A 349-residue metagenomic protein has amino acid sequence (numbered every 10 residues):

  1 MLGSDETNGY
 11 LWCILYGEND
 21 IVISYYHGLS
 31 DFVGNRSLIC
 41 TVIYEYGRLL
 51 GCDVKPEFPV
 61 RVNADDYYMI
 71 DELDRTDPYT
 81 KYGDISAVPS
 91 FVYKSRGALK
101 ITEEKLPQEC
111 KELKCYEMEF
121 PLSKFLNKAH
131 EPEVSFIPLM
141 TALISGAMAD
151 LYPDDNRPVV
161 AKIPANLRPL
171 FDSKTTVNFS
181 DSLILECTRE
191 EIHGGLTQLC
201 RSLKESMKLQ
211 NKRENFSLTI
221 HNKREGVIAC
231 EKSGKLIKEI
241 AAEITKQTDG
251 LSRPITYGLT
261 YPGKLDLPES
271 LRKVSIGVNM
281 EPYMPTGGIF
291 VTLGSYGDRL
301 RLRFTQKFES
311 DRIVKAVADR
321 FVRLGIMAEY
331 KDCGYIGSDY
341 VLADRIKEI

Functional and structural regions predicted by a protein language model:
M1-D65, L126-N127, T219, S275-G277 (+3 more regions): Acyl-group handoff/entry surfaces in thioester-processing enzymes
M1-W12, S30, D150-I349: Acyl-thioester-dependent acyl-group transfer interface
E6-V22, T102-R168: Gly/Ser/Thr-rich phosphate-binding loops and adjoining beta-strand/alpha-helix segments that form adenosine-phosphate
L29, V33-S37, T41-N127, F321-I349: Non-catalytic, low-complexity flexible loops and terminal extensions
S30, I43-G51, H130, I144-P153 (+1 more regions): Hydrophobic/aromatic-lined pockets within catalytic cores
N35-E45, F136-M148, L203, I313-G325: Structural preference for long, well-ordered alpha-helical segments in enzyme cores
Y67-R75, K94-R96, C115-M118, L139 (+2 more regions): Short low-complexity stretches enriched in small and charged residues
